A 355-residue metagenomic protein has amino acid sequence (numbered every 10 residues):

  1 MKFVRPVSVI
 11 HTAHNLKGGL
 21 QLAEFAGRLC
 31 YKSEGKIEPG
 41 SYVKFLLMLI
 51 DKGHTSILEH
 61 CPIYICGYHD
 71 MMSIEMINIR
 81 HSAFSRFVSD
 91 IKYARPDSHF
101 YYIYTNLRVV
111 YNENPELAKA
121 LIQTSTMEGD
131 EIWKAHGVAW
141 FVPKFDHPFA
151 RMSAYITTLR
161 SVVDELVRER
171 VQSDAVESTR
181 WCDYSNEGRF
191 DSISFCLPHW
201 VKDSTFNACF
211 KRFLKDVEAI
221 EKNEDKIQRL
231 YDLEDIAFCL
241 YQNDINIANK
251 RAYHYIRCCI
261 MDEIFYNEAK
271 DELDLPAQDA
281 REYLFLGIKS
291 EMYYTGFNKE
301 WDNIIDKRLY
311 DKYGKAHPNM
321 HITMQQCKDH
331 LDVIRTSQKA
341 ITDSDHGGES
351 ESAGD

Functional and structural regions predicted by a protein language model:
M1-D355: Family-specific signature for flavin-dependent thymidylate synthase
